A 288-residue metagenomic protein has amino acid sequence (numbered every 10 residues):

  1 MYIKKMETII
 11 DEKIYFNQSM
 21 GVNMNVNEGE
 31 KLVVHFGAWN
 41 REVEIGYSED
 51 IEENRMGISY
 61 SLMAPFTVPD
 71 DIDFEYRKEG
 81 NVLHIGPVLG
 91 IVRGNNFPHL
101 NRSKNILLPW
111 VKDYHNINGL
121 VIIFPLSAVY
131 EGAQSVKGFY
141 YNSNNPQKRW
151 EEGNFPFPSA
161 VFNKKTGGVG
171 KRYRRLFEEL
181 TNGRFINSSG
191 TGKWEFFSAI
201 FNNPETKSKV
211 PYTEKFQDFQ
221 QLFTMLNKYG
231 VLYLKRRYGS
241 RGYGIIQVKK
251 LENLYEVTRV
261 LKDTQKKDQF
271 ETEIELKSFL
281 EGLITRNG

Functional and structural regions predicted by a protein language model:
M1-I85: Short beta-strand-centered segments at strand-helix junctions
Y2-I9, Y15, G29, L176-G288: Active-site nucleotide/adenylate-binding loops and adjacent lid/helix of ATP-dependent enzymes
N23-N25, E152, F223: Short, surface-exposed secondary-structure edge patches
H84-G86, N118, P158, Y229: A general structural motif
G86-F97: Short beta-strand segments enriched in small/hydrophobic residues
I91, F162-N163, L234: Redox-cofactor binding/interface segments in oxidoreductases and associated redox assembly factors
N95, T166-G168, R237-G239: Short glycine-rich anion-binding loops that position phosphate/pyrophosphate groups of nucleotides and phosphorylated
H99-Q221: Conserved N-proximal alpha/beta basic substrate-recognition cap immediately N-terminal to, or forming the N-lobe
